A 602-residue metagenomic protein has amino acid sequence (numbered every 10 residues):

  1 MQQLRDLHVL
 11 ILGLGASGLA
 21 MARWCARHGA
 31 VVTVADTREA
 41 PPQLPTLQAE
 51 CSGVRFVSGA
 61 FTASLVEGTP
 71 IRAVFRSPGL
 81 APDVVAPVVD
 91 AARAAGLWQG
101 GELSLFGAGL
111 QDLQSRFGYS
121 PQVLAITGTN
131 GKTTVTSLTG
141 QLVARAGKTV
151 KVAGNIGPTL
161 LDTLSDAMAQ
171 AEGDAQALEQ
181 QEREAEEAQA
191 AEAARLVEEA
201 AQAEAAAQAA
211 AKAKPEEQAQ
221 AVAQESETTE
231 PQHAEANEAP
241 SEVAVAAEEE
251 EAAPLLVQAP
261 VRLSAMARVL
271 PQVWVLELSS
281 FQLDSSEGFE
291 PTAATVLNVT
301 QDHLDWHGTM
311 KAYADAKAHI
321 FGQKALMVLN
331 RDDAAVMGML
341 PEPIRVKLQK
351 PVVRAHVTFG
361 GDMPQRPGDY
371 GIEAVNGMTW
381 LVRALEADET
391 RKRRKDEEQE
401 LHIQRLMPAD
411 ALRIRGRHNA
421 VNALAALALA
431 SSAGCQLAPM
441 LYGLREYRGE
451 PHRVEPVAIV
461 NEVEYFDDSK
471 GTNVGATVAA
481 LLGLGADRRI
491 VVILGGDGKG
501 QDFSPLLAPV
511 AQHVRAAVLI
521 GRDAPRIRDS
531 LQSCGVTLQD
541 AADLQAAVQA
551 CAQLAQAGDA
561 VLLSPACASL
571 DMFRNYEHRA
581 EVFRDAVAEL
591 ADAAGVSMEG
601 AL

Functional and structural regions predicted by a protein language model:
Q2-A125, D162, R445, R453-E455 (+3 more regions): Short, basic phosphate-binding NTP loop
Q2-Q3, H8, M21-H28, Q404-V514: Nucleotide phosphate-binding/pyrophosphate-handling subdomain across enzymes that bind or process nucleotide phosphates
G15, R38-A40, I156, D333 (+2 more regions): Residues in the short beta-alpha loop(s) of Rossmann-like NAD(P)-binding domains
A30-R38, V328-R331, V491-L494, H513-R522: Short internal beta-strands
V31-D36, K151-V152, V275, T358 (+1 more regions): Short beta-strand "acidic-cap" motif of Rossmann-like dinucleotide-binding folds
L44-P45, S504-D559, M598-L602: C-terminal helical cap/extension that packs against the catalytic core of soluble nucleotide-cofactor enzymes
L47-Q48, E67-R76, L80-G101, G107 (+8 more regions): Acidic, Mg2+-coordinating active-site environments of NTP-dependent enzymes
A108-P158: Walker A (P-loop) phosphate-binding motif
